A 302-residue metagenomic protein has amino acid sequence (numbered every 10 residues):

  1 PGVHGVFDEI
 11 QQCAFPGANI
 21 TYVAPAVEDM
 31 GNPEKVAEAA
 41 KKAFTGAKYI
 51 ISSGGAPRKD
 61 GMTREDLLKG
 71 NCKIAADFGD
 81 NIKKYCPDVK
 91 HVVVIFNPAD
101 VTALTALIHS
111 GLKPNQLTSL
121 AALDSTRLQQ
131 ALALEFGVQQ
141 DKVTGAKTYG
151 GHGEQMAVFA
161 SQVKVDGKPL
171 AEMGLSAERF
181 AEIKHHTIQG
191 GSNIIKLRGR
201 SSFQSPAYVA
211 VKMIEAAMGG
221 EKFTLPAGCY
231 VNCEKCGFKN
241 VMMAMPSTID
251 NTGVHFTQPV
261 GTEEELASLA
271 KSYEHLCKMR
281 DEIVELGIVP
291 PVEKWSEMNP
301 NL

Functional and structural regions predicted by a protein language model:
P1-A47, M62, D281-V284, I288: Conserved N-terminal Rossmann-fold NAD(P) cofactor-binding segment
V6-E9, I50, A75-G79: Short, well-ordered amphipathic alpha-helical segments that serve as non-catalytic structural scaffolds within diverse
A26-M30, N97-V101, G151-E154, N232-E234: Short, internal active-site loops enriched in acidic
I50-S52, V94-I95: Redox-cofactor binding/interface segments in oxidoreductases and associated redox assembly factors
G54-A56: Conserved NAD(P)H cofactor-binding loop of Rossmann-fold oxidoreductase domains
G61-E65, P259-V260: Short acidic, glycine/proline-rich loop/turn micro-motifs
T63-A131: Rossmann-like NAD(P)(H) cofactor-binding subdomain of soluble oxidoreductases
H109-T118, D124-L302: C-terminal substrate-binding/catalytic lobe of Rossmann-fold NAD(P)-dependent dehydrogenases
